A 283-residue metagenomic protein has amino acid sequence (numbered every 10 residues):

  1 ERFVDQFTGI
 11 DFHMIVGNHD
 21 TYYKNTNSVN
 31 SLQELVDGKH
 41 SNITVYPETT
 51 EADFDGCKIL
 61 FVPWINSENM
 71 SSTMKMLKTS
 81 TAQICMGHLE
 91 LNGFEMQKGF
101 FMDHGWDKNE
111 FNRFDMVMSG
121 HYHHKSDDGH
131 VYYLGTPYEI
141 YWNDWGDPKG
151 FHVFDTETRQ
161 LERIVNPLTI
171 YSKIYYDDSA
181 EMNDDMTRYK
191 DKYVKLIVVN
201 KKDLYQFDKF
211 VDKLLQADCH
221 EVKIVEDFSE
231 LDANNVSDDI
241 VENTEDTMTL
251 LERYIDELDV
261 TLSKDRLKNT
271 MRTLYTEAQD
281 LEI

Functional and structural regions predicted by a protein language model:
E1-E51, E110-F114: Core catalytic region of metal-dependent phosphoesterases/phosphodiesterases, especially metallo-beta-lactamase-like
D5-T8, M76-S80, K108-R113, M186-K190 (+1 more regions): Short, conserved loop/helix-junction motifs that constitute active-site signature segments in enzyme catalytic cores
H13-N25, A52-D53, N66-N69, L91-E95 (+2 more regions): Active-site environment of divalent metal-dependent phosphoester hydrolases
G17, I59, H88, H121 (+3 more regions): Divalent metal-coordination and catalytic microenvironments
G56-I65, I84-H88, Y132-G135: Active-site-proximal beta-strand elements of phosphoester/diester hydrolases
N66-F114: Active-site-proximal segments of metal-dependent phosphoesterases and phosphodiesterases across multiple
Q97-E162: Conserved beta-sheet core of the metallophosphoesterase superfamily
T156-I283: Accessory, non-catalytic peripheral segments of nucleic-acid enzymes
